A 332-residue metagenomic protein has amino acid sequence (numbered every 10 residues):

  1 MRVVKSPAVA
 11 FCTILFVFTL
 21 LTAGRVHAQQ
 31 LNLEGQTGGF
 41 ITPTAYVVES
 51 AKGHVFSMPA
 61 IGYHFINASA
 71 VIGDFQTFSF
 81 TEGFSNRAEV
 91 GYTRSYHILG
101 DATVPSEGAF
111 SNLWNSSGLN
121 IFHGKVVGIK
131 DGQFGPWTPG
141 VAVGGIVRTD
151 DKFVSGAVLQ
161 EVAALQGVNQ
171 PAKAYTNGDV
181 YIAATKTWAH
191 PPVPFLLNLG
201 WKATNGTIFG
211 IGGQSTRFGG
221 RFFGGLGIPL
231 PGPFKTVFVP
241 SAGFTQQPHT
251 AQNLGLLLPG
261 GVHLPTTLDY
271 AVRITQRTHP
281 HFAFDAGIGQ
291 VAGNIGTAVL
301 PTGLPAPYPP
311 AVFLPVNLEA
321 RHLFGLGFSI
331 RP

Functional and structural regions predicted by a protein language model:
M1-T13: Bacterial N-terminal signal peptides that target proteins for export
A10-T22: Bacterial N-terminal signal peptides
T22-A28: Sec/Tat signal peptide C-region and signal peptidase I cleavage site
A28-V180, W188-A189, T250, G255-G260 (+2 more regions): Transmembrane beta-barrel domains of Gram-negative outer membranes and organellar outer membranes
V55, G83-A88, G128-G132, W188-P192 (+6 more regions): Outer-membrane beta-barrel strand-turn architecture
P59-Y63, N86-Y92, F134-V143, F195-L199 (+5 more regions): Transmembrane beta-strands of outer-membrane beta-barrel proteins
I121-G124, P301-P332: Outer-membrane beta-barrel "beta-signal"
L165-L268: Detector for outer-membrane/organellar transmembrane beta-barrel domains, recognizing the amphipathic beta-strand
